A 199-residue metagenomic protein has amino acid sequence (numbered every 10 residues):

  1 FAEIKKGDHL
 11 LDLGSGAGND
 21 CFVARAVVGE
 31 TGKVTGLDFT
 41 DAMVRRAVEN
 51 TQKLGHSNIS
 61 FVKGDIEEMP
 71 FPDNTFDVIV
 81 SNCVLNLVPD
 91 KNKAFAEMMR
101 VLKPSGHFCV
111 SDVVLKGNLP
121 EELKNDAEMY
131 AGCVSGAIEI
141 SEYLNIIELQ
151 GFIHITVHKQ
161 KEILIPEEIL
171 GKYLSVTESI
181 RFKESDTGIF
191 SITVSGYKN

Functional and structural regions predicted by a protein language model:
K6-E68: Class I SAM-dependent methyltransferase SAM/SAH-binding core
L10, I79-V80: Hydrophobic beta-strand segment of the Class I
V28-G29, V88-P89, L102-P104: Helix-to-beta-strand junctions that scaffold the AdoMet/dcAdoMet cofactor pocket in Class I SAM-dependent enzymes
E67-V78: A short acidic, Gly/Pro-enriched loop at the edge of an enzyme's catalytic core that lines a small-molecule cofactor
N92-H107: A short glycine-rich, Lys/Arg-flanked "PGG" loop and its adjoining helix->strand segment in the class I
V114-V134: Short, glycine-/aromatic-enriched active-site segment of Class I SAM-dependent methyltransferases
G136-Q150: Short alpha-helix
Q150-N199: C-terminal lobe and adjacent flexible extensions of AdoMet/dcAdoMet transferase-like proteins
